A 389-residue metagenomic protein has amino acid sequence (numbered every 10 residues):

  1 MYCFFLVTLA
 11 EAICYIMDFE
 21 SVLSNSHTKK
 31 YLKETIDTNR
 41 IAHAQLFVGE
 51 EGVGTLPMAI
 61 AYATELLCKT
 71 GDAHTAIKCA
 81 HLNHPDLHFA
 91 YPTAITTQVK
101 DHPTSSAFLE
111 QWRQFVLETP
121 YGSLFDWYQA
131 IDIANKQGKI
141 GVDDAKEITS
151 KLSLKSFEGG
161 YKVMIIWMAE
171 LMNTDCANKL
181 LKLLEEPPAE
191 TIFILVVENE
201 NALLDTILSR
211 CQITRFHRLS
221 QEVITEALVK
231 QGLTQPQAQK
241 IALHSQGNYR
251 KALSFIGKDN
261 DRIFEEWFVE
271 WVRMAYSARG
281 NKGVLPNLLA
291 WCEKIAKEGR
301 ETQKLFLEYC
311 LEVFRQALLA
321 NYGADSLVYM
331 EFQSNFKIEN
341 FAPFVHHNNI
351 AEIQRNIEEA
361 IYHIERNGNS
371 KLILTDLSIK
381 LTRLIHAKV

Functional and structural regions predicted by a protein language model:
M1-L9: Hydrophobic alpha-helical signal peptides and transmembrane signal-/tail-anchor segments that drive secretory-pathway
T8-L171, D175: Clamp-loader machinery-focused feature within the broader ASCE/P-loop NTPase space
A12, M17-H81, A189-I192, E198-Y309 (+1 more regions): Charged, glycine-rich active-site and insertion segments that engage polyanionic ligands
S150, K182, S209: Conserved adenine-binding aromatic site and its adjacent loop/helix in ATP-hydrolyzing domains
S153, N178-A189: Conserved catalytic/switch belt of AAA+ P-loop NTPases
E158-V163, P188-I194: Loop/turn-to-beta-strand initiation segments
L171, E186, A202: Residues immediately C-terminal
